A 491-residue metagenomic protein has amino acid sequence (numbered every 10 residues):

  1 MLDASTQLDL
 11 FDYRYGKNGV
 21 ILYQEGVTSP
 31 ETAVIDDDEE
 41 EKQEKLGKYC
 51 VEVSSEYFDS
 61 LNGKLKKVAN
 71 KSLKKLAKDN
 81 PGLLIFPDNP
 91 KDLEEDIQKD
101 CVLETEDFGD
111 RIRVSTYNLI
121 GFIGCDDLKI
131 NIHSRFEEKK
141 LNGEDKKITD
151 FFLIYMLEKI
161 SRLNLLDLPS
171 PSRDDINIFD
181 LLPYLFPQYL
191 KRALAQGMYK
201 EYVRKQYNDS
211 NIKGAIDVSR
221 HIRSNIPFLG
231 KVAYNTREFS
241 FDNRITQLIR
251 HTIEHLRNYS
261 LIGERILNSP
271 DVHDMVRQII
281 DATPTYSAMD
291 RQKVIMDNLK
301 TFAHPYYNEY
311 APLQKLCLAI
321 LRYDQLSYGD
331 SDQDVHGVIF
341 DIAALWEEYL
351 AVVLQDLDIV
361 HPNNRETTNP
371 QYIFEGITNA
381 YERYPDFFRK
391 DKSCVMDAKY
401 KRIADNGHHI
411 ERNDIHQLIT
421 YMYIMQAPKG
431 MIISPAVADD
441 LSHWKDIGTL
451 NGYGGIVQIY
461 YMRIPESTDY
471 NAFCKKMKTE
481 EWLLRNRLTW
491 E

Functional and structural regions predicted by a protein language model:
M1-E94, L326, D330-E491: Catalytic core segments in nucleotide and nucleic-acid processing enzymes
D9, R14-D330, H336: Residue(s) in the substrate-gating loop at a strand-loop-helix junction that position the organic substrate next
